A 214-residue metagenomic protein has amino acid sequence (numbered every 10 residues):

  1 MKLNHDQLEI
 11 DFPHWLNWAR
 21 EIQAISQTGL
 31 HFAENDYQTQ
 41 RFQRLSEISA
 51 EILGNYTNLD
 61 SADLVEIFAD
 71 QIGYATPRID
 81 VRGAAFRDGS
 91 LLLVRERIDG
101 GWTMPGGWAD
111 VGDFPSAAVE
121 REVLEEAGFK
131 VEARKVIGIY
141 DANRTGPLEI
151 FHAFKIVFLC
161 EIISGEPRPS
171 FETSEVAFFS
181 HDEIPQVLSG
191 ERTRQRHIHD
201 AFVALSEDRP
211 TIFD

Functional and structural regions predicted by a protein language model:
M1-F42, G101, F171-D214: Nudix hydrolase/Nudix homology domain
T28-F32, D70, A142: General structural signal for alpha-helix termini and helix-helix connectors
Y37-R82: Acidic, metal-coordinating catalytic segment for phosphate/diphosphate chemistry, firing primarily on the Nudix
V65-T103, V131, K135: N-terminal strand-loop-strand
P105-G107: Short acidic, glycine/proline-rich loop/turn micro-motifs
A109-A133, D141-H197, S206-D214: Unchanged
